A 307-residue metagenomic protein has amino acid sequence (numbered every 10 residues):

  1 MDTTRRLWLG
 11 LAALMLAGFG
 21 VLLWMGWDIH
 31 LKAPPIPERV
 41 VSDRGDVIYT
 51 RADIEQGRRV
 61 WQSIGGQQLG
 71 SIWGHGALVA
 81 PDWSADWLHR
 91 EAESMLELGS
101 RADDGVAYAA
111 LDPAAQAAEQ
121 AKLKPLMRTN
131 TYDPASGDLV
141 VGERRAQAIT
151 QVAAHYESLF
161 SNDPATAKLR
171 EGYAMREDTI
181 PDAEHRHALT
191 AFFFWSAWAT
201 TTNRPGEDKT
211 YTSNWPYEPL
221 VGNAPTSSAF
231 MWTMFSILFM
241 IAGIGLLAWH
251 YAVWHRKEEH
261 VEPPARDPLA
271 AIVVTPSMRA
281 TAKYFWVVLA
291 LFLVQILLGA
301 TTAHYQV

Functional and structural regions predicted by a protein language model:
M1-L7, G222-T226, V274-R279: Short, Lys/Arg-rich N-terminal segment immediately upstream of the first membrane anchor
M1-Y49: Post-cleavage N-terminal segment of exported redox proteins
T3-R6, A242-P268: Juxtamembrane interface at the cytosolic side of transmembrane helices
T4-L16, F230-S236, R279-A290: Alpha-helical transmembrane segments and their helix-start/interface "positive-inside/aromatic belt" motifs in integral
M15-M25, G243-L246, L289-I296: Helical transmembrane-bundle signal
I29-I36, V253-H260, T302-V307: Perimembrane helix-loop junctions in membrane proteins
L31-F230: Soluble extramembrane regions of membrane proteins in the secretory/endomembrane system
A252, R266-V307: Polytopic transmembrane helical bundles with strong interfacial aromatic enrichment
